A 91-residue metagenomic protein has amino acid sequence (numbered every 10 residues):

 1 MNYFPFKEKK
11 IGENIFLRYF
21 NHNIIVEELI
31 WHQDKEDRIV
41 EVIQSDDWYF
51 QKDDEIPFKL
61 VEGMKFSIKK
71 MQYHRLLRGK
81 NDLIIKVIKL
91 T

Functional and structural regions predicted by a protein language model:
M1-N2, K7, R18-Y19, I84-T91: Double-stranded beta-helix
I15-K35, S67-K70: Conserved short histidine dyad/triad with adjacent acidic residue
E28-W31, E36-D37, I56-P57, L77: A structural signal for the main folded, soluble domain(s) of proteins
Q33-W48: Short, conserved beta-strand element in jelly-roll/cupin
W48, E55-K59, D82-L83, T91: Short, surface-exposed beta-strand-loop junctions and turns on beta-sheet-rich folds
D53-M71: Short acidic-glycine-tyrosine-enriched beta hairpin
K69-T91: Ligand-binding loop in jelly-roll beta-barrel domains
